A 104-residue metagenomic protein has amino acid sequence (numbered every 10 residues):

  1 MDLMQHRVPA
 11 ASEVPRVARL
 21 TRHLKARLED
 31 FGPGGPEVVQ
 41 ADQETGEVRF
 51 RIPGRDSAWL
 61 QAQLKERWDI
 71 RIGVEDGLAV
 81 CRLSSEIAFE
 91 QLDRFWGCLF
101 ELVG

Functional and structural regions predicted by a protein language model:
M1-S12: Amphipathic alpha-helix from the class-I
L3, R27, L102: Short alpha-helical functional segments enriched in proximate histidine and acidic residues
H6-R7, F31-G35, V103-G104: Alpha-helix termini
V8, R55-D56, I87-E90: A generic structural signal for alpha-helix starts
A11-V14, A18, F89, D93: Non-membrane alpha-helical structural segments and their capping/turn regions in soluble enzymes
P15-K25, E29-R67, S85: Conserved PLP-binding catalytic core of the aspartate aminotransferase-like
A62-G104: PLP-dependent enzyme catalytic core of the Aspartate aminotransferase-like
